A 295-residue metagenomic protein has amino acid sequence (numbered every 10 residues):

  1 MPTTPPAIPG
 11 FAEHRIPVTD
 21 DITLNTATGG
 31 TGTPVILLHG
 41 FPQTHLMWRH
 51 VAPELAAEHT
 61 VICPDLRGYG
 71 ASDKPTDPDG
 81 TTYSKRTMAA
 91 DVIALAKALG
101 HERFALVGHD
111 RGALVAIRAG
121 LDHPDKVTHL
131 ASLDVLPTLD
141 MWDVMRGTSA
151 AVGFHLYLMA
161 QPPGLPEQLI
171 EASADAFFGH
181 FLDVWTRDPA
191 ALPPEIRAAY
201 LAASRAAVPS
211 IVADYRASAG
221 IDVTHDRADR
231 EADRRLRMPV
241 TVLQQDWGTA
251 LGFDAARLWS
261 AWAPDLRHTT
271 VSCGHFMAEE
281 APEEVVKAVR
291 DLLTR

Functional and structural regions predicted by a protein language model:
P2-L24, P34, M47, I62 (+4 more regions): Flexible "cap/lid" subdomain of the alpha/beta-hydrolase fold that forms the substrate-access gate
T26-T28: Conserved hydrophobic "DFG−1" position in protein kinase catalytic cores
T33-H39: Short beta-strand element of the alpha/beta-hydrolase
F41-V51: The serine-hydrolase catalytic nucleophile loop
H50-H59, A98: A short, Lys/Arg-enriched amphipathic alpha-helix followed by its capping loop at the start of a domain
G274-V286: Catalytic histidine-centered segment of alpha/beta-hydrolase-like enzymes
